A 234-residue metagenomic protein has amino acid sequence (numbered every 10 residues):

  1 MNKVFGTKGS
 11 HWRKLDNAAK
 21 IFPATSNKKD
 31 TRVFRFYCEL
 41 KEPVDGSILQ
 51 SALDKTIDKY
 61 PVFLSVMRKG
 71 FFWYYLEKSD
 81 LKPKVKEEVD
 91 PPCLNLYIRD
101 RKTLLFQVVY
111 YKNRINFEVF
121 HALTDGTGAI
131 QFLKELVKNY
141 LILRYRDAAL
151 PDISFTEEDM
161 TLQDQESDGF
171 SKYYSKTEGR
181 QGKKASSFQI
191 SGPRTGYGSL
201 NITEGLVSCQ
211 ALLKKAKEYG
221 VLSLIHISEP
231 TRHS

Functional and structural regions predicted by a protein language model:
M1-Q165, L213-K215, R232: Non-catalytic N-terminal regions of enzymes
I115, V221-I225: Alpha-helical scaffolds flanking conserved acidic
G169-V221: Flexible, P/S/T/G-rich "lid" or insertion loops adjacent to the active sites of thioester-utilizing
H226-S234: Single conserved hydrophobic/aromatic residue that forms the stacking wall/gate of nucleotide- or nucleobase-binding
